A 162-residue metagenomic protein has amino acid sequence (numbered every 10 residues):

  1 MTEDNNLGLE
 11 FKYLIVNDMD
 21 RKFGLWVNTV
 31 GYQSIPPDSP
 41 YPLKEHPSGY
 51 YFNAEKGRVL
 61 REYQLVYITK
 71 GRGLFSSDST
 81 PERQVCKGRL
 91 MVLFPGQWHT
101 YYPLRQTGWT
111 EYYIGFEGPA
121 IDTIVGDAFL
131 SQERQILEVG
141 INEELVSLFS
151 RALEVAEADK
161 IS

Functional and structural regions predicted by a protein language model:
M1-R83, R105: Generic protein-terminus/edge-of-domain signal
Q33, P37, P119, V155: Phosphate/oxyanion-binding loops and surfaces in catalytic or ligand/nucleic-acid-binding neighborhoods
Q64-Y67, E117-A120, E144-L148: Amphipathic, well-ordered alpha-helical segments in soluble domains
S79-F94: Short acidic-glycine-tyrosine-enriched beta hairpin
E82, G96-A120: Ligand-binding loop in jelly-roll beta-barrel domains
T123-S162: Amphipathic alpha-helical segments enriched in hydrophobic/aromatic residues interleaved with Lys/Arg
